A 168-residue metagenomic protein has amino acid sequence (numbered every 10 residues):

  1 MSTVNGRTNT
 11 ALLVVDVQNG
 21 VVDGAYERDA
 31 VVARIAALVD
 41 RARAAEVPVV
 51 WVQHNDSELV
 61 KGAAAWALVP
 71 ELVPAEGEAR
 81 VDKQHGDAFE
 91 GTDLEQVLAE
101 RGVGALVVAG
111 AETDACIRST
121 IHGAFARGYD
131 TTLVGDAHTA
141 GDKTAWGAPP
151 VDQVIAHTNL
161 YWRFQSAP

Functional and structural regions predicted by a protein language model:
M1-A11, A33, A37-A45, S57-E58 (+1 more regions): Active-site-adjacent betaalpha module
L13-V17: N-terminal nucleotide-binding beta1-loop-alpha1 segment
Q18-D23: Short acidic, Gly/Ser-rich segments with clustered Asp/Glu that frequently serve as metal-coordination loops in enzyme
Y26-E27: Conserved GNAT-fold acetyl-CoA-binding loop/helix
V50-W51: Long, well-ordered, tryptophan-enriched scaffold segments
H54: Conserved H-loop
